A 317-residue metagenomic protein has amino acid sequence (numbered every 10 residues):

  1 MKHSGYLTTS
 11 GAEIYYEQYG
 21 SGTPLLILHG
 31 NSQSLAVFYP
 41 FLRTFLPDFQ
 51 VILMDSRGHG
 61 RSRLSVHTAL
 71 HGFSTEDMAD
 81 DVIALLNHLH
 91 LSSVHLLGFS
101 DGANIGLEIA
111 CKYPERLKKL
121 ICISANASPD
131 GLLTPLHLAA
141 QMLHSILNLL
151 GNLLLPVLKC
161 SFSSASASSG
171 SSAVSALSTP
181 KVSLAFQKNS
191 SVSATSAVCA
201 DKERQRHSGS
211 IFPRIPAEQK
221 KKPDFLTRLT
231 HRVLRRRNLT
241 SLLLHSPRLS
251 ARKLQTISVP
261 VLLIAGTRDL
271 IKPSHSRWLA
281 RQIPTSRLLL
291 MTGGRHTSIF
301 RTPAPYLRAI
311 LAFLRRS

Functional and structural regions predicted by a protein language model:
T8, A12-H67: Conserved HGGG/HGGXW glycine-rich cap/lid loop of the alpha/beta-hydrolase fold
L53-L97: Active-site loop/oxyanion-hole signature of alpha/beta-hydrolase fold enzymes
G98-G102, G106: Gly/Ala-rich beta-loop-alpha elbow adjacent to hydrolase catalytic centers
C111, K118-L149: Flexible "cap/lid" loop of the alpha/beta hydrolase fold
D224-R252: Hydrophobic, aromatic-rich cap/lid helix
I257, L263-A265: Short beta-strand/loop motif that positions the catalytic acidic residue of the alpha/beta-hydrolase fold
L270-H275: Conserved alpha/beta-hydrolase "acid-adjacent" motif
G294-P303: Catalytic histidine-centered segment of alpha/beta-hydrolase-like enzymes
